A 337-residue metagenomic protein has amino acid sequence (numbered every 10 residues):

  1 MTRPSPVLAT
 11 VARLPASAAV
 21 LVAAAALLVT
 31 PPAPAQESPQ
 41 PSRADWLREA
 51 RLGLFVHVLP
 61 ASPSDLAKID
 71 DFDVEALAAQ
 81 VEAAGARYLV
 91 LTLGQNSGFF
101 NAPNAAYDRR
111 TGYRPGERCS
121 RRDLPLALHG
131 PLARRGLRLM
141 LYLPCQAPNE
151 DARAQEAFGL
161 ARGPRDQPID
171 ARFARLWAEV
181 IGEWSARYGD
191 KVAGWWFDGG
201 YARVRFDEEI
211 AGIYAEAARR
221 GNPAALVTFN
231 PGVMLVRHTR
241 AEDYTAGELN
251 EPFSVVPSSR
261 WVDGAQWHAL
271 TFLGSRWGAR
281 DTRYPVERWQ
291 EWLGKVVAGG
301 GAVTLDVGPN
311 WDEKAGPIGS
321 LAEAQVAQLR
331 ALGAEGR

Functional and structural regions predicted by a protein language model:
M1-A12: N-terminal secretory signal peptides that target proteins for export/translocation
V7, S17-A19, Q40: Serine/proline-rich low-complexity intrinsically disordered segments, especially terminal tails, linkers
P15-T30: Bacterial N-terminal signal peptides
P31-A35: Sec/Tat signal peptide C-region and signal peptidase I cleavage site
Q36-R337: Mature catalytic domains of secreted/periplasmic carbohydrate-active enzymes
